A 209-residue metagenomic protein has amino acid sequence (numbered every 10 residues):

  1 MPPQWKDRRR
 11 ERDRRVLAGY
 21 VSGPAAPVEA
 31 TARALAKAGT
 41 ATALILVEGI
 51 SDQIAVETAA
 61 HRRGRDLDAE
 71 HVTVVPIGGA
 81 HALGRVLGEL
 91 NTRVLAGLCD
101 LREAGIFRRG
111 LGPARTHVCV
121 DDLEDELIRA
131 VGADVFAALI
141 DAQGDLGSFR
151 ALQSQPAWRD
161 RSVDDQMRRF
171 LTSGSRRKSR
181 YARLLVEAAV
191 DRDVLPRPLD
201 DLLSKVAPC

Functional and structural regions predicted by a protein language model:
M1-C209: Acidic, divalent-metal-binding catalytic cores of TOPRIM and closely related two-metal-ion phosphodiester/pyrophosphate
